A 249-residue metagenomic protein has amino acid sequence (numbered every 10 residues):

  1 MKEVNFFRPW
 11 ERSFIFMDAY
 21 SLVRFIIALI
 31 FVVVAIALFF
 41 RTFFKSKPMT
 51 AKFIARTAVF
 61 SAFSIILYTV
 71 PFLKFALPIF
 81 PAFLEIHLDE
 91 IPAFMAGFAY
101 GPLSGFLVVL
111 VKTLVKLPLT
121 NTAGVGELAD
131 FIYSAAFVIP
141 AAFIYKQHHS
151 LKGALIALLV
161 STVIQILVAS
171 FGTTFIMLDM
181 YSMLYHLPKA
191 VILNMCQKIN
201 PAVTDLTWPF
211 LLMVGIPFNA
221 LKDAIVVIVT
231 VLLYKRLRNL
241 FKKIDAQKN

Functional and structural regions predicted by a protein language model:
K2-N249: Loop-helix junctions at membrane interfaces
